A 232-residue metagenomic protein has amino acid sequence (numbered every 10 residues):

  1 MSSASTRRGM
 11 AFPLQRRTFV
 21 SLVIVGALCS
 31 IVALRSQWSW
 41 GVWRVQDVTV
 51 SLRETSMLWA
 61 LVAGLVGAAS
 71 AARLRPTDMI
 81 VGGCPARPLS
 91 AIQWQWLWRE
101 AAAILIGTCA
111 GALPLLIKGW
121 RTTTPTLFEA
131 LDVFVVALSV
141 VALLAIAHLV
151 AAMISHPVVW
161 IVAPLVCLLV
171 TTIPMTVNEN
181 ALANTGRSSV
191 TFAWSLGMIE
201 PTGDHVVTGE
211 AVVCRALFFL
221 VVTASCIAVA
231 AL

Functional and structural regions predicted by a protein language model:
M1-L22: Aromatic- and glycine-rich beta-strand/loop motifs that create alpha-glucan
S2-G9, R44-S51, R73-P85, G107-A112 (+2 more regions): Hydrophobic alpha-helical transmembrane segments
I24-R35, T108-L116, L165-L169, F219-A231: Hydrophobic core of alpha-helical transmembrane segments in multi-pass integral membrane proteins
L28-V62, V66-S70, L97-I161: Secretory targeting signals
V66-A102: Helix-loop-helix units of permease transmembrane domains in multi-pass membrane transporters, especially ABC
V66-P76, A145, F219-A231: Transmembrane alpha-helical segments in integral membrane proteins
Q93-P114, T176-V190: C-terminal halves and exits of single transmembrane alpha-helices
V166-L232: Terminal transmembrane helical anchor/hairpin motif
